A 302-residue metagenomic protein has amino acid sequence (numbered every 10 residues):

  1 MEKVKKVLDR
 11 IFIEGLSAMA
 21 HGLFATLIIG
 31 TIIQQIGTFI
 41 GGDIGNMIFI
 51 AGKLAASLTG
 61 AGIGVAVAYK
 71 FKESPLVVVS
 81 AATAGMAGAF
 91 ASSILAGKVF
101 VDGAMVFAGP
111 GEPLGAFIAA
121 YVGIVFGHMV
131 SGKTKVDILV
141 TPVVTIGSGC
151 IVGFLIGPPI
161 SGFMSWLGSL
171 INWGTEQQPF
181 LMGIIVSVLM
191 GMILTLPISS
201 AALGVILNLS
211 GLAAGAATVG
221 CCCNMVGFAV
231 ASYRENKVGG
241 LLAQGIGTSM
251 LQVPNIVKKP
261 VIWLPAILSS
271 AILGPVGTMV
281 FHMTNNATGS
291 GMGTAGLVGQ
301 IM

Functional and structural regions predicted by a protein language model:
M1-M302: Pore-lining transmembrane helices
